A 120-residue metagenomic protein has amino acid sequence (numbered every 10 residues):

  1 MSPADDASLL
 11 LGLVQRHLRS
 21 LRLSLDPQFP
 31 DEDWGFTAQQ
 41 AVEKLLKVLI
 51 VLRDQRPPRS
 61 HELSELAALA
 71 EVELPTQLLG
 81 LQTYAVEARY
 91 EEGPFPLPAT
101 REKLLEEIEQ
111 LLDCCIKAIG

Functional and structural regions predicted by a protein language model:
M1-G120: Terminal alpha-helical segments
